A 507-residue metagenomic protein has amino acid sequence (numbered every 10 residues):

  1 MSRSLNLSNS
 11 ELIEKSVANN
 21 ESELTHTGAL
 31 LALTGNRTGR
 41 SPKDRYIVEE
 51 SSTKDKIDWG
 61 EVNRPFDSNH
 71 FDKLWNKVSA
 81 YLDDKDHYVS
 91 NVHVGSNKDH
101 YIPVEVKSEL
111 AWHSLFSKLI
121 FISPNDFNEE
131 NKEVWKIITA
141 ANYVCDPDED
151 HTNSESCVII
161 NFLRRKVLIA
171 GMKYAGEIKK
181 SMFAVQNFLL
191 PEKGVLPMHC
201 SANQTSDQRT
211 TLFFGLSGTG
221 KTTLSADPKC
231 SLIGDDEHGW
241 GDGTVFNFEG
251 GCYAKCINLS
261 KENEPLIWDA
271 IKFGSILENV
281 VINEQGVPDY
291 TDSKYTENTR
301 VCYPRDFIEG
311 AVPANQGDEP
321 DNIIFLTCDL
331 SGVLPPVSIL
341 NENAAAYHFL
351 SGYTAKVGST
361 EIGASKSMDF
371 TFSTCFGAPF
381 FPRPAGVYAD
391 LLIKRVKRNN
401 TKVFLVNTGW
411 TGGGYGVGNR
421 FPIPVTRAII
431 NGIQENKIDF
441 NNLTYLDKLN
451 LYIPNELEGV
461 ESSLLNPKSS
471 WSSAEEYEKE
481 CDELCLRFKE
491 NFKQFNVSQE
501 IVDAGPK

Functional and structural regions predicted by a protein language model:
M1-E130: N-terminal accessory targeting/assembly segments
S2-A29, P191, H199-L216, D227-P228 (+3 more regions): Glycine-rich, often acidic-flanked micro-motifs that create phosphate/phosphodiester-binding or positioning elements
T53-W59, N161-K166, F370-C375: Gly-rich Lys/Arg/Thr-decorated short loops/hinges at beta-loop-alpha junctions or inter-strand turns that position
K132-L189: Charged, amphipathic alpha-helical linker segments immediately N-terminal to NTP-binding catalytic cores
K221: Conserved lysine of the Walker
L224: Hydrophobic positions on the alpha1 helix immediately C-terminal to the Walker A/P-loop
L464, S469-K507: Generic C-terminus detector
